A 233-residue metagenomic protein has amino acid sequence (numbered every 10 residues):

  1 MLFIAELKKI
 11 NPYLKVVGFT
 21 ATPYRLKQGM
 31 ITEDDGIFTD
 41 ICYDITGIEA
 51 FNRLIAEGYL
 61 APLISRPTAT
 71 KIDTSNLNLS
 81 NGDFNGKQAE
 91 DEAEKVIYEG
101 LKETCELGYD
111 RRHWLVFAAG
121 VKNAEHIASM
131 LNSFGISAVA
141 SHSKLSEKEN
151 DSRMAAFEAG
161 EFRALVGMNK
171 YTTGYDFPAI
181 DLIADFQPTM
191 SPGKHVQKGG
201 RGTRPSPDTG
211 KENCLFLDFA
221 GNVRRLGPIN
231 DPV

Functional and structural regions predicted by a protein language model:
M1-S65: Post-DEXD/H (motif II) to motif III coupling segment of the RecA-like Helicase ATP-binding lobe
N11-L14, L60-L63, F134-S137, P178-L182 (+1 more regions): Short glycine-/polar-rich loops that comprise or flank the Walker A/P-loop and associated switch/sensor motifs
A21-L26, A56, A69-T74, V121-K122 (+5 more regions): Conserved nucleotide-binding/hydrolysis micro-motifs of P-loop NTPases
D40-A119: Conserved interdomain linker/interface between the two RecA-like ATPase lobes of SF2 helicase motors
Y43, G47-I48, N52-A61, S206-V233: A conserved SF2-helicase RecA2
G58, L165-A184, G199-R204: SF2 helicase motor core recognition
L115, E125-S129, F134-T172: Conserved helicase ATPase core of P-loop NTP-dependent helicases/translocases
M190-L215: Conserved SF2 helicase motif VI
